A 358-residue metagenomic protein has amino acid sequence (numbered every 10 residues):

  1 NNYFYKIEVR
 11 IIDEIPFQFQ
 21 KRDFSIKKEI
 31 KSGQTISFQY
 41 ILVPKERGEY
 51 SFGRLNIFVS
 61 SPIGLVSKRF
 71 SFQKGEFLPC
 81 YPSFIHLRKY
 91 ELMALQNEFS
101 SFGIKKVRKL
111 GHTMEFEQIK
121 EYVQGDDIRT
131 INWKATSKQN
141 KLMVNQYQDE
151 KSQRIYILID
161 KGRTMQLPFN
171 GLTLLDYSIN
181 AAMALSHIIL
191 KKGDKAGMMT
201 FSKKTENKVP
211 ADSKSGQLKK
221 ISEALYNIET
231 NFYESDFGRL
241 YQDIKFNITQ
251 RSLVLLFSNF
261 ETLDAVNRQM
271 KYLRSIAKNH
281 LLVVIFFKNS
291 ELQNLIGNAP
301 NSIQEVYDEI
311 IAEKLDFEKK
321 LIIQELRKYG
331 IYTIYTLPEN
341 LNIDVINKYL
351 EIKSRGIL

Functional and structural regions predicted by a protein language model:
N1-G216, R251-L256, N267, K271-S275 (+1 more regions): An amphipathic, basic-hydrophobic helix/alpha-beta surface used to engage anionic, phosphate-rich ligands or surfaces
K89-E91, F246, D264, M270-L358: Von Willebrand factor type A / integrin I
I159-K161, T200-K203, E229, L256-F260 (+2 more regions): Active-site proximal loops enriched in glycine and acidic residues that flank catalytic Cys/His/Asp and coordinate
G171-L174, I228-F232, L255, N259-D264 (+2 more regions): Short, contiguous acidic/charged loop-to-helix segments that flank catalytic cores in large enzymes
K192, I228, Q250-R251, N279 (+1 more regions): Structured helix-beta-strand junction loops
M199-K204, L218-E223, Q250-L253, P300-E305 (+1 more regions): Short acidic (Asp/Glu) and glycine-rich catalytic loops that position anionic groups and cofactors
V209-S222, L341-I343: Short, electropositive alpha-helical surface patch
G216-L253: Von Willebrand factor
